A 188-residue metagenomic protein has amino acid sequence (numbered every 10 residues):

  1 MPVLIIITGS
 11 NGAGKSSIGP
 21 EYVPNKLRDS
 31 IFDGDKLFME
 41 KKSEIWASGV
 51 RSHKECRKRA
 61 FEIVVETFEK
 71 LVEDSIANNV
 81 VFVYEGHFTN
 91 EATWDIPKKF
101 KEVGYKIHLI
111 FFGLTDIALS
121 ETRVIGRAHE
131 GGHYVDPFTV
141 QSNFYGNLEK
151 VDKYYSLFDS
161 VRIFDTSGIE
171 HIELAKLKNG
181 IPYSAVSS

Functional and structural regions predicted by a protein language model:
I6-G9: The Walker A (P-loop) glycine that initiates the GxxxxGKT/S ATP-binding motif of P-loop NTPases
G12: Walker A (P-loop) phosphate-binding loop of P-loop NTPases
K15: Conserved lysine of the Walker
G19-V80: Conserved substrate/cofactor phosphate-moiety recognition/catalytic segment in nucleotide-dependent phosphotransferases
D29-I31, L109, V161-I163: Conserved beta-strand scaffold positions in the cores of enzyme catalytic domains, especially in NTP/NDP-utilizing
R59-F111, N147: Glycine-rich phosphate-binding loop used to anchor ATP phosphates in small-molecule kinases, encompassing both
Y105-K150: A glycine- and Lys/Arg-enriched "phosphate-lid" helix/loop adjacent to the NTP-binding pocket of small-molecule kinases
D152-S188: NTP-dependent small-molecule kinase module
